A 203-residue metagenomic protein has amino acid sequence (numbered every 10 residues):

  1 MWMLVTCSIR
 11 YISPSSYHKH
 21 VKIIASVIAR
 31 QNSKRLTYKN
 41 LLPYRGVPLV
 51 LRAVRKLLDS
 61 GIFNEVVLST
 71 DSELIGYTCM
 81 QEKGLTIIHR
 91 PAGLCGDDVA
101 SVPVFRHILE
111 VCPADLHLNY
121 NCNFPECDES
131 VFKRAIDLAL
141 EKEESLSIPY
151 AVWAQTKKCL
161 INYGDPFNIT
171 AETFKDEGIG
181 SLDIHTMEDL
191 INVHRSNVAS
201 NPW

Functional and structural regions predicted by a protein language model:
H20-T37: N-terminal nucleotide-binding beta1-loop-alpha1 segment
L36-D59: Short, well-formed alpha-helical segments that are part of the catalytic scaffolds of diverse glycosyltransferases
L42-P43, L68, N119: Conserved SAM-binding loop
L51-P113: Conserved N-terminal catalytic core of the sugar/cofactor nucleotidyltransferase
A92-S147: Conserved beta-loop-beta/alpha segment of the NTase-like Rossmann-fold superfamily that binds/positions NTPs
I148-W203: Conserved alpha/beta core of the MobA/IspD/sugar-nucleotide pyrophosphorylase nucleotidyltransferase superfamily
